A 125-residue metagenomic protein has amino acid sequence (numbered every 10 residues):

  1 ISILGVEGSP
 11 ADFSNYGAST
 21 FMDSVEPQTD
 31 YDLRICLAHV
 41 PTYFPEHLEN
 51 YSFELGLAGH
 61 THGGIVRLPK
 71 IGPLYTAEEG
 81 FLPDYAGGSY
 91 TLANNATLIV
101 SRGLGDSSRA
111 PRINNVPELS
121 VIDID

Functional and structural regions predicted by a protein language model:
I1-L37, F44-E46, R109-R112: Binuclear metal-dependent hydrolase catalytic cores centered on His/Asp/Glu-rich metal-binding motifs
P41-S120: Conserved beta-sheet core of the metallophosphoesterase superfamily
I122-D125: Short beta-strand-to-coil "C-cap" segments at the C-terminal boundary of structured domains/repeats, marking
